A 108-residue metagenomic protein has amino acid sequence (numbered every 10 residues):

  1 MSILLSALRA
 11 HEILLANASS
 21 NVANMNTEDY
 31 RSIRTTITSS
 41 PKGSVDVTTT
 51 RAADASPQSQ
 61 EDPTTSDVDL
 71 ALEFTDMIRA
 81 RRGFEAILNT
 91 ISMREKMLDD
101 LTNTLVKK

Functional and structural regions predicted by a protein language model:
M1-K108: Amphipathic alpha-helical polymerization modules
